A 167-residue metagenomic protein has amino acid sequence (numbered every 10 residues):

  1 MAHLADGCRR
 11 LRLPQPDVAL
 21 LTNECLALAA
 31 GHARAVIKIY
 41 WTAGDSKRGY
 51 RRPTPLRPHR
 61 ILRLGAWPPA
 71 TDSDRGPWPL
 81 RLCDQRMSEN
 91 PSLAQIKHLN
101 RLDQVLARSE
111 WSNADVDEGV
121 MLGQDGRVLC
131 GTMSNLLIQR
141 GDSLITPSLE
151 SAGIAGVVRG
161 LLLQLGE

Functional and structural regions predicted by a protein language model:
M1-A19, N23-G31, V36, T42 (+1 more regions): Helix-start/capping segments and mature chain N-termini
